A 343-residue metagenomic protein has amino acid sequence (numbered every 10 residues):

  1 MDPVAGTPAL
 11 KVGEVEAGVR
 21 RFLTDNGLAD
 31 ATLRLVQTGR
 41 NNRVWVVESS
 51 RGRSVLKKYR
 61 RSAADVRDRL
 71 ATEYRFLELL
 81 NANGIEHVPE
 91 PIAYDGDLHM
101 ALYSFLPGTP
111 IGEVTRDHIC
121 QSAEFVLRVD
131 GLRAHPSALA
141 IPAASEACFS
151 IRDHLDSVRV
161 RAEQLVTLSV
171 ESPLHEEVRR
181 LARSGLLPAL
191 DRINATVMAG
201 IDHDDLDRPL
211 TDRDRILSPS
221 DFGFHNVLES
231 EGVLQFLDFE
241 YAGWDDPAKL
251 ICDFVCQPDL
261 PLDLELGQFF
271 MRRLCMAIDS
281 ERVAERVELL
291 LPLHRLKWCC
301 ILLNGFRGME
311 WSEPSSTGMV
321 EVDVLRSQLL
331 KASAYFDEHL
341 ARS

Functional and structural regions predicted by a protein language model:
P3-T7, P173, E177, C300-S343: ATP/Mg2+ or Mg2+-diphosphate-binding catalytic cores that bind nucleotide phosphates or diphosphates via glycine-rich
K11-A29, A134-S220, V283, R342: An alpha-helical support segment within catalytic cores of ATP-dependent transferases
N26, N81-G84, V126-S137, A162 (+5 more regions): A general structural signal marking secondary-structure boundaries and capping sites
R34-L56, A195-L250: Active-site acidic catalytic loop and adjacent metal/ATP-binding pocket of ATP-dependent phosphoryl transfer enzymes
R34-Q37, N41-T167: ATP-binding pocket architecture of kinase catalytic cores
G108, L234, A242-W244, Q257-L260: Activation segment
R192, T196-H203, E231-V233, Q268-R286: Short amphipathic alpha-helical segments and their helix-coil junctions
P247-R282, P292-E313: Active-site activation/catalytic loop segments of kinase-like enzymes and analogous catalytic loops in related
